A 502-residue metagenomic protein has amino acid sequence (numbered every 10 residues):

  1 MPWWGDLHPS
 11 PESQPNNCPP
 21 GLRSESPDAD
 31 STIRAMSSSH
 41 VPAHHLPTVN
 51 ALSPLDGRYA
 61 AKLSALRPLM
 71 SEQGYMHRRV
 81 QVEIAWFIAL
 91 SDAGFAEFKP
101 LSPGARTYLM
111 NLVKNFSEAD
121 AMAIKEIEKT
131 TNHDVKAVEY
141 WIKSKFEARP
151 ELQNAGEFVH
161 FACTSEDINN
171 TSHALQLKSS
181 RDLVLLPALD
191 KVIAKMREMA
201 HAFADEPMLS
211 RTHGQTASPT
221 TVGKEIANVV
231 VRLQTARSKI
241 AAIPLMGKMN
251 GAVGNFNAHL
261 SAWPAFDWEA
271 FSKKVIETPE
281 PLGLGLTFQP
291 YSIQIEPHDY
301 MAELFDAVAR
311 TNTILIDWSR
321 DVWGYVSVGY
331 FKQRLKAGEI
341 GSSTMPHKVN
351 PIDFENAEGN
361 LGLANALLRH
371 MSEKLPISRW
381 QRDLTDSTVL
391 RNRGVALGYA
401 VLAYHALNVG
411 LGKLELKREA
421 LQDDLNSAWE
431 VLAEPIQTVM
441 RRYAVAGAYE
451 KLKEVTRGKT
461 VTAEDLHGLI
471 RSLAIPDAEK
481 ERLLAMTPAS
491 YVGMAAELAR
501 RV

Functional and structural regions predicted by a protein language model:
W3-W4: Tryptophan (W) side chains
S37-H259, W263-E277, G341, F354-N356 (+4 more regions): A helix-coil-helix interface module used to build multimeric assemblies and to scaffold catalytic/cofactor sites
S37-H77, E128-N132, G329-F331, S342-V502: Glycine-rich cofactor/substrate-binding loops
K178-L186, D190-I193, R197, A227-V230 (+8 more regions): Short amphipathic alpha-helical segments with heptad-repeat character
D267-F354, E358: Acidic, glycine-rich loop-and-beta core segments that form the ion-binding/anion-interacting portion of active sites
